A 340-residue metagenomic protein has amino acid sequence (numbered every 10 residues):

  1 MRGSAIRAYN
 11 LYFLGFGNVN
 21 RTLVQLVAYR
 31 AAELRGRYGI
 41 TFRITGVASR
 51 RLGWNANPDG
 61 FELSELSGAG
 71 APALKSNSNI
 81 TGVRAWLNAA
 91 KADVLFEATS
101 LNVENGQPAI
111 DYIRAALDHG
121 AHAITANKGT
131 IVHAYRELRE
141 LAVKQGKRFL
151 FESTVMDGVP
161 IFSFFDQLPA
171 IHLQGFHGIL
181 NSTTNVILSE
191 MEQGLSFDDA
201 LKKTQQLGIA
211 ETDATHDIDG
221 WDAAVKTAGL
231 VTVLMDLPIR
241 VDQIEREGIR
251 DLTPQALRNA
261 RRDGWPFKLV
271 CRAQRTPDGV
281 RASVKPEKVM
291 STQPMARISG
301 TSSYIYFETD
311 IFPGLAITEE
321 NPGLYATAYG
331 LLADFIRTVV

Functional and structural regions predicted by a protein language model:
R2-D118: N-terminal glycine-/serine-/threonine-rich beta1-alpha1-beta2 phosphate-ribose binding loop of Rossmann-like
L14, N18, T22, F42 (+13 more regions): Conserved active-site and cofactor/substrate-binding residues in soluble primary-metabolism enzymes
L101-D118, K128-F165: Rossmann-fold NAD(P)-binding glycine/threonine-rich loop
V143-A210, W221-D222, G229: Rossmann-like NAD(P)H-binding beta-loop-alpha module
E190, L201-R297, S302: Substrate-binding/catalytic subdomain of NAD(P)-dependent oxidoreductase enzymes
P294-V340: ATP-dependent carboxylate/acyl-activation modules
